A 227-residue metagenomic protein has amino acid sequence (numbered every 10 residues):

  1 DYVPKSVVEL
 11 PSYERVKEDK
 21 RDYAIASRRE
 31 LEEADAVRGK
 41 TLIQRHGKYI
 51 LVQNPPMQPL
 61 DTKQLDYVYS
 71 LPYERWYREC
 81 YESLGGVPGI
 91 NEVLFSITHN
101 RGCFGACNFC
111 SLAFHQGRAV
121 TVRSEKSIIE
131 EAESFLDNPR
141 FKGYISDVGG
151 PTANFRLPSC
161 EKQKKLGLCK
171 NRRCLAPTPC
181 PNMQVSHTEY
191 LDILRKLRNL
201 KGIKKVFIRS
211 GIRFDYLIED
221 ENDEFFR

Functional and structural regions predicted by a protein language model:
D1-P11, G85, R118-K126, A132-N138: Extended, regular secondary-structure scaffolds
D1-V93: Flexible, acidic/Gly-rich N-terminal and inter-domain linker regions that tether and position cofactor-handling modules
T41-I50, Y69, Y77, A106-Q116 (+3 more regions): Short acidic (Asp/Glu) and glycine-rich catalytic loops that position anionic groups and cofactors
P55, P59, C80, G89 (+4 more regions): Cysteine-cluster motifs in flexible loop/terminal segments that predominantly coordinate metals
L71, I97-G102, N108-A113, R123 (+3 more regions): Generic beta-strand/beta-sheet core signal
E82-S111, I129, K142-Y144: N-terminal pre-triad scaffold of radical SAM enzymes
S96-N108, A119, S127, E131 (+3 more regions): Cysteine-centered iron-sulfur cluster-binding motifs in ferredoxin-type domains/subunits of redox enzymes
S134-R227: Conserved SAM/AdoMet-binding glycine-rich loop
